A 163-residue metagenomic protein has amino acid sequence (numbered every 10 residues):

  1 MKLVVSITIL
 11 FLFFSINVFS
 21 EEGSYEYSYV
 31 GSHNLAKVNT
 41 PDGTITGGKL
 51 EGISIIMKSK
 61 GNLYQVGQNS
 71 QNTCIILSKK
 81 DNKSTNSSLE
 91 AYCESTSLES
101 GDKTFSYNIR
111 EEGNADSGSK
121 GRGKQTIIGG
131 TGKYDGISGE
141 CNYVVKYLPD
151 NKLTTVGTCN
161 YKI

Functional and structural regions predicted by a protein language model:
K2-I9: Sec-dependent signal peptide recognition, specifically the positively charged N-region followed immediately by
F13-S15: N-terminal signal peptide c-region/cleavage motif recognized by signal peptidases
S20-I163: Beta-strand-enriched cores of mature, soluble protein domains
